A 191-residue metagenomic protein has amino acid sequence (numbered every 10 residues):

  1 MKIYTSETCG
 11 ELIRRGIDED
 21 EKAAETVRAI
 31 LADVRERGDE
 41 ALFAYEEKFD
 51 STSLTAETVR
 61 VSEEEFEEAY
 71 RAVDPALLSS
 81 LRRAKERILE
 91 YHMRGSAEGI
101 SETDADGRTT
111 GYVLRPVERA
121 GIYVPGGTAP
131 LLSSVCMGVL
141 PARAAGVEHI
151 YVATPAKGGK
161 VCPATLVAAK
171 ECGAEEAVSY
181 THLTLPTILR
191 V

Functional and structural regions predicted by a protein language model:
M1-E118: N-terminal Rossmann-like NAD(P)+-binding subdomain of aldehyde/semialdehyde dehydrogenases
R28, F43, K85, L89 (+2 more regions): Predominant activation on well-ordered alpha-helical scaffold segments within soluble catalytic domains
G38, E148, E175: Short acidic/polar active-site loop segments enriched in Thr and Asp
E90-A97, I122, A144, E171-A174: Alpha-helix capping at helix-to-loop junctions
E102-V167: Conserved small-residue-rich beta-alpha loop and adjacent elements that most often cradle the phosphate/pyrophosphate
A168-Y180: A glycine-rich helix N-cap at a beta->alpha junction
T181-T187: Conserved small/polar residues in nucleotide/adenosyl-binding loops
